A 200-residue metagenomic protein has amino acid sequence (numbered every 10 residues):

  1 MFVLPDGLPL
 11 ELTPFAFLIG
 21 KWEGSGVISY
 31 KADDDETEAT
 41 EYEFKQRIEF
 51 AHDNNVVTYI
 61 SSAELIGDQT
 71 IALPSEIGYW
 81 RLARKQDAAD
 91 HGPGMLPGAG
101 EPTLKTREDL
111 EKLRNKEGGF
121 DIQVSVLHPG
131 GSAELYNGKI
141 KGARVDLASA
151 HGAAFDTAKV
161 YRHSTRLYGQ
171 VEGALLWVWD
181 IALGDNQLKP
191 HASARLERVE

Functional and structural regions predicted by a protein language model:
M1-A72, A88, G92, A99-K105 (+2 more regions): Amphipathic/hydrophobic helical signal segments and adjacent flexible N-terminal regions that mediate secretion
T13, A154-K159, T165-Q170, D185: Exposed beta-sheet edge/beta-hairpin loop segments within beta-rich domains
E41-E43, L73, P129-G131, K159-Y161: Short solvent-exposed loop/turn micro-motifs enriched in small/polar/acidic residues
K45-A51, E76-L82, A133-K139, R162-Q170 (+2 more regions): Hydrophobic/aromatic beta-strand elements that line small-molecule binding cavities or substrate pockets in beta-rich
A51-V56, E117-G119, K139-R144, G169-A174: Short, solvent-exposed coil/turn segments at beta-strand boundaries
I60-E64, I122-H128, L147-G152, W179-I181: Short beta-strand segments that buttress and anchor functional surface loops
T70-L147: Charged surface patches that recognize polyanionic ligands
V126, N137, L147-S149, A153-A154 (+1 more regions): Glycine-aromatic-enriched beta-strand/loop faces of beta-sandwich-type recognition domains, especially lectin-like
